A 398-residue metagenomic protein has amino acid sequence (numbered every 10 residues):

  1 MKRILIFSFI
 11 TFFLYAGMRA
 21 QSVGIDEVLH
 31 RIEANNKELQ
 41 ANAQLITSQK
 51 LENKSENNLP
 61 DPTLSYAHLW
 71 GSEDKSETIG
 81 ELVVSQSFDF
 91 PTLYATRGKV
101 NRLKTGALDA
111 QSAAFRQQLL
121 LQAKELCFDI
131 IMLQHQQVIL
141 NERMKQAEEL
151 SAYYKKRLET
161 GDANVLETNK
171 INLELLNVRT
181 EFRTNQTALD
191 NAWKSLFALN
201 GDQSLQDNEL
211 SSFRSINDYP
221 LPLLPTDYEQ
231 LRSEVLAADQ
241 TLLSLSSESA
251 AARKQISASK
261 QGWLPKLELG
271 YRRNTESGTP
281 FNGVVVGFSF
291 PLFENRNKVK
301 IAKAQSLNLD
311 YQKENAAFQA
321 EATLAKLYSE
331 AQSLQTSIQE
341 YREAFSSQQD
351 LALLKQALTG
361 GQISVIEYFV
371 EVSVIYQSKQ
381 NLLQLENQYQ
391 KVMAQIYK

Functional and structural regions predicted by a protein language model:
M1-D26: Bacterial Sec-dependent N-terminal signal peptides
M18-T63, H68, F88, T96 (+5 more regions): Bacterial Sec-pathway N-terminal export signals of envelope proteins
S22, P62-K99, S211-L224, K266-K303: Small/polar, glycine/serine/threonine/aspartate-rich low-complexity segments that form flexible
G24, H135-T184, A198, T336-Q384 (+1 more regions): Charged, solvent-exposed structural "stalk/scaffold" segments of large extracytoplasmic/peripheral assemblies
I32, V84, I130, L196 (+4 more regions): Hydrophobic/aromatic residues within transmembrane alpha-helices of membrane transport systems, especially the TMDs
Q40-Q44, N57, D89-L119, L166-K170 (+4 more regions): Sec/SRP-type N-terminal targeting helices
Q118-A237, L327-E330, L334: Periplasmic alpha-helical coiled-coil/stalk elements that build and connect Gram-negative outer-membrane
